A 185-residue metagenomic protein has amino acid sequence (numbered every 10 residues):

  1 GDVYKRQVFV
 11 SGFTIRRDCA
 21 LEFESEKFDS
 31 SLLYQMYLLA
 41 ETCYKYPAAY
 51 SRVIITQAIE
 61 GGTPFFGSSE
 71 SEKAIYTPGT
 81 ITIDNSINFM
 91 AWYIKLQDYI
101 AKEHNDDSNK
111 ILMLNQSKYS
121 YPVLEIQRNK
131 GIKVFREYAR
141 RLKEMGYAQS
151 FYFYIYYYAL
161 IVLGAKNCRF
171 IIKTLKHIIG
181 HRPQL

Functional and structural regions predicted by a protein language model:
V3-Y4: Short, small-residue-biased leader/transition segments that mark boundaries at the very start of proteins
V8-E24: Conserved nucleotide-sugar donor-binding and metal-coordinating catalytic region shared by glycosyltransferases
V10, F28-D29, E125: Short, flexible active-site loop motifs that bind/organize anionic cofactors or intermediates
C19-E22, D29-I54: A short, conserved alpha-helix in the catalytic core of glycosyltransferases
E24-S25, Q184: Intrinsic structural disorder/low-complexity segments
Y37, Y44, V53-L185: C-terminal subregions of glycosyltransferases and related glycan-biosynthesis enzymes
